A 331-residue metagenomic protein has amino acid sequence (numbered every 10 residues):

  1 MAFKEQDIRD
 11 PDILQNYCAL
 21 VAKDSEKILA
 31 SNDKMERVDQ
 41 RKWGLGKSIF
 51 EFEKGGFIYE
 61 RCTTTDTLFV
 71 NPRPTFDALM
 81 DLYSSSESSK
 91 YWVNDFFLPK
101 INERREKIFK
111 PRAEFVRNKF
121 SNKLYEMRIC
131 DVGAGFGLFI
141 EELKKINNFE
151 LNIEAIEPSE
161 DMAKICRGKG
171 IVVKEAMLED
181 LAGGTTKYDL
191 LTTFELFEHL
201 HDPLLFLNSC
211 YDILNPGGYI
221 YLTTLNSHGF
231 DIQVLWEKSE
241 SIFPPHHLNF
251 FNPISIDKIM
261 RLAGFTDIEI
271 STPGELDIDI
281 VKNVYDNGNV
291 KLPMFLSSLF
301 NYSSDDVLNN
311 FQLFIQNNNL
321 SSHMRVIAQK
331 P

Functional and structural regions predicted by a protein language model:
M1-F194, L204-N208, T272-P273, K291-S298 (+1 more regions): Conserved N-terminal segment of class I S-adenosyl-L-methionine
Q40-K47, I254-P273, Y302: A SAM-dependent methyltransferase catalytic signature shared across enzymes that methylate proteins
N148, H201, N215: Short conserved AdoMet
F194-H201, T223, H246: Short catalytic micro-motifs in class I SAM-dependent methyltransferases
H201-L205, I232: Short N-terminal helix/helix-N-cap motif within the alpha/beta-hydrolase-1
L204-Y219: A short glycine-rich, Lys/Arg-flanked "PGG" loop and its adjoining helix->strand segment in the class I
Y221-N249, I254-I259, N283-D286: Short, glycine-/aromatic-enriched active-site segment of Class I SAM-dependent methyltransferases
